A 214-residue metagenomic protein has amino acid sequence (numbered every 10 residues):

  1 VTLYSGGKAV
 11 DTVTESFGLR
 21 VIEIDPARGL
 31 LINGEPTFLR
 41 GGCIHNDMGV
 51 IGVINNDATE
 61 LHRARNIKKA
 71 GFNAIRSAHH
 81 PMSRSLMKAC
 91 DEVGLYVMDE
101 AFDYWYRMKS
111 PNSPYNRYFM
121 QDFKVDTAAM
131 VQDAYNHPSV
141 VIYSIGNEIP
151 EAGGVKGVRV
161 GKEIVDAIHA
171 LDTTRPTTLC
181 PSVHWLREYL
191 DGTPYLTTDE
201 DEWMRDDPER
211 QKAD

Functional and structural regions predicted by a protein language model:
V1-A89, V93-G94, V141-I142, R159-K162 (+1 more regions): Secreted/periplasmic carbohydrate-active enzymes, especially glycoside hydrolases
A64-R65, A74-D214: Substrate-binding/catalytic cleft of secreted carbohydrate-active enzymes, primarily glycoside hydrolases
